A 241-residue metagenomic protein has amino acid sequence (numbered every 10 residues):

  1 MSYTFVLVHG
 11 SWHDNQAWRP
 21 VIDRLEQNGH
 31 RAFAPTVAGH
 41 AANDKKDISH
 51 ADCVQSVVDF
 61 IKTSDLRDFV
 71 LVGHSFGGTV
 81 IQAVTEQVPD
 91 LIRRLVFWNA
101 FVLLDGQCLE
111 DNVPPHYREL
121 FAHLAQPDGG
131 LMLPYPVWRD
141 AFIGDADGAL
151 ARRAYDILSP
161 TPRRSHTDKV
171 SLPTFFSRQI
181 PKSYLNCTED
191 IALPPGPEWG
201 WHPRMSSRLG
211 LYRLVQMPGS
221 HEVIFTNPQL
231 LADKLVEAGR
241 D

Functional and structural regions predicted by a protein language model:
S2-A42: Conserved HGGG/HGGXW glycine-rich cap/lid loop of the alpha/beta-hydrolase fold
R31, V37-V70, E86-Q87, C108-P115: Active-site loop/oxyanion-hole signature of alpha/beta-hydrolase fold enzymes
G73-G77, I81: Gly/Ala-rich beta-loop-alpha elbow adjacent to hydrolase catalytic centers
E86, L91-I92, V96-Y135, S165-H166: Flexible "cap/lid" loop of the alpha/beta hydrolase fold
D156-F175: Active-site nucleophile elbow and catalytic-triad environment of alpha/beta-hydrolase enzymes
T188-E222, A238: Conserved loop-alpha-helix segment in the C-terminal half of the alpha/beta-hydrolase fold that carries the catalytic
F225-G239: Post-His helix in hydrolase/transferase enzymes
